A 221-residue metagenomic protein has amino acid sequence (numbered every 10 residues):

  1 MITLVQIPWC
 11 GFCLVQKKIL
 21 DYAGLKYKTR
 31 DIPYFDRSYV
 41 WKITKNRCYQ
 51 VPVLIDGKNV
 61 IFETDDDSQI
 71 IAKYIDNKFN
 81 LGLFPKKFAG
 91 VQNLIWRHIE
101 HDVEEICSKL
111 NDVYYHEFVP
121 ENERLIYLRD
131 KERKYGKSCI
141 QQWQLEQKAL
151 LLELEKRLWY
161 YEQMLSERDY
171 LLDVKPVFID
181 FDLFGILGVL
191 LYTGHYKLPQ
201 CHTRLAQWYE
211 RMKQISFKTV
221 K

Functional and structural regions predicted by a protein language model:
M1-Y127: GST-like domain detector, emphasizing the conserved glutathione-binding G-site in the N-terminal thioredoxin-like
R47-Y49, V189-L190, Y209-R211: Short alpha-helix boundary/capping motifs
A72, D76, N93-W96, E155-E162 (+2 more regions): Non-transmembrane alpha-helical segments in soluble domains of secreted/periplasmic/extracellular proteins
G82-I95, G136-K148, K221: A short, terminal or domain-edge coil/loop segment
H101-Q207: GST-like fold's C-terminal all-alpha helical module
L205-K221: C-terminal active-site "lid" helix and adjoining low-complexity regulatory extension at the edge of ATP-using catalytic
